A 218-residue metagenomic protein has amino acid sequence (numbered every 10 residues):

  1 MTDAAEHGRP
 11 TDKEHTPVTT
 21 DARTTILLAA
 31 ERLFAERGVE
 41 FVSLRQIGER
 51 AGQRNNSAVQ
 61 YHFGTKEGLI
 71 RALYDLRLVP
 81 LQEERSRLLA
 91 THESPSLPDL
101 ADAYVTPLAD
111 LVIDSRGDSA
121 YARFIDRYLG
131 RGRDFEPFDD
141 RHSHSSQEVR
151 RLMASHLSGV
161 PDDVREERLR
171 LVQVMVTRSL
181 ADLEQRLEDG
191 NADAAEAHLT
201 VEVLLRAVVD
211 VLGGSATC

Functional and structural regions predicted by a protein language model:
T2-A5, H144-C218: C-terminal peripheral helix-coil segments that are non-catalytic and often amphipathic
T2-R37, Q46, G68: Basic, helix-initiating cap at the start of DNA-binding domains
R23-L28, F63-S86, A90: An amphipathic alpha-helix adjacent to DNA-recognition modules
T25, D99, A103, A120-R127 (+2 more regions): Amphipathic alpha-helical interaction segments
L33, E40-G68, A72: Helix-turn-helix
L73, R77, L81, Y104 (+4 more regions): Hydrophobic/aromatic residues within well-ordered alpha-helical segments
R85-Y121: Hydrophobic alpha-helical connector segments
T106-E148, A154: Short secondary-structure transition hinges
